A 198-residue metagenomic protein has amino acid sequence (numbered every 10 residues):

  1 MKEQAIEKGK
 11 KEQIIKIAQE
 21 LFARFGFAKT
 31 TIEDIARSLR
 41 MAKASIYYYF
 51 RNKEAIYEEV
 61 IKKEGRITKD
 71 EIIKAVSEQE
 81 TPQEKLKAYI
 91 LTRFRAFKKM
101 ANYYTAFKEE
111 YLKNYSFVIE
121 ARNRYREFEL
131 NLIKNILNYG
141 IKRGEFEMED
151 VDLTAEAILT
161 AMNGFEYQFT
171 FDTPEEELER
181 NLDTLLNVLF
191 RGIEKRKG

Functional and structural regions predicted by a protein language model:
M1, R95, N131-R143, L159-A161 (+1 more regions): C-terminal peripheral helix-coil segments that are non-catalytic and often amphipathic
K2, Q13, I17, L21-A55 (+1 more regions): Helix-turn-helix
K10, K53, V60, E64-T68 (+5 more regions): Hydrophobic/aromatic residues within well-ordered alpha-helical segments
R24-A28, Q79, M100, R143-G144: Short coil/turn segments at alpha/beta junctions that flank glycine-rich nucleotide-binding fingerprints
E59, K63, I73-K99, T154-I158 (+1 more regions): Hydrophobic alpha-helical connector segments
A75, Y104-Y111, F169-D172: Secondary-structure edge/capping motif, primarily at the C-terminal ends of alpha-helices and the immediately following
T92-K134, K142: Short secondary-structure transition hinges
E147, V151-A155: Membrane-interface starts of transmembrane alpha-helices
